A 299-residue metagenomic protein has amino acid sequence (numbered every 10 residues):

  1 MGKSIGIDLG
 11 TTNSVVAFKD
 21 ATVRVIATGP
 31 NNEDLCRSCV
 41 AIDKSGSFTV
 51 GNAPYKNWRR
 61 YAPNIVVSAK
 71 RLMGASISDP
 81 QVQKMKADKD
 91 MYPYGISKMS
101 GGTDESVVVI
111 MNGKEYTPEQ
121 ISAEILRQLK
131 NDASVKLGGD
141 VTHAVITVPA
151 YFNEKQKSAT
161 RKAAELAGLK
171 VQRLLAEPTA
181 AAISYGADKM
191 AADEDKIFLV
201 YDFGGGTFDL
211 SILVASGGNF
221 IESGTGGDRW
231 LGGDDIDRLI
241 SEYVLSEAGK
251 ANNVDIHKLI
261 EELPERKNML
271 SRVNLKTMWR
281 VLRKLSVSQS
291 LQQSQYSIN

Functional and structural regions predicted by a protein language model:
M1-A87, P93-T103, I110, K114-E119 (+2 more regions): Oxyanion-binding/catalytic loops of NTP- or PPi-dependent enzymes
